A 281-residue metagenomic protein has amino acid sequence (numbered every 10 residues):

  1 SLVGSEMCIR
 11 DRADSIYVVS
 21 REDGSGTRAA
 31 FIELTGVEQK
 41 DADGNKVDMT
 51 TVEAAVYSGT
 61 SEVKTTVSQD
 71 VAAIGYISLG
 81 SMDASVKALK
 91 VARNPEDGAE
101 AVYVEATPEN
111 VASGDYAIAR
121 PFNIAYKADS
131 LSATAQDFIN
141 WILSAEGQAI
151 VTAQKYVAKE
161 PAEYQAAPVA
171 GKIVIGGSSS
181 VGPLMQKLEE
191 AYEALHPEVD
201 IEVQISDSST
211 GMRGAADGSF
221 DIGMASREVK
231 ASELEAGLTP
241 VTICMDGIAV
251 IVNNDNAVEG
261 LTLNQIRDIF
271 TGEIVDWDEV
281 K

Functional and structural regions predicted by a protein language model:
S1, S5-E6, R10-K281: Exported/periplasmic ABC-transporter solute-binding proteins
